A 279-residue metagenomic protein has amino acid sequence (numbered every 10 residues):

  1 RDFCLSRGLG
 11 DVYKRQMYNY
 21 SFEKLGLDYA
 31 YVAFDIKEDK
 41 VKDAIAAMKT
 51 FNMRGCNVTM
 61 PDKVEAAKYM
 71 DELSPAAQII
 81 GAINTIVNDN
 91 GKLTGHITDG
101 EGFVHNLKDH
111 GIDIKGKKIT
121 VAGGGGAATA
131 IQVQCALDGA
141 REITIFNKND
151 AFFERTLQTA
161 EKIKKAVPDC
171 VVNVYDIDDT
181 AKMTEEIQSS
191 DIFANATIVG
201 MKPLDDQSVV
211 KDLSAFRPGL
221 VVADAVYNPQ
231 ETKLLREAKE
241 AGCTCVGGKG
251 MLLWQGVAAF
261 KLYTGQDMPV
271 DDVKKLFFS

Functional and structural regions predicted by a protein language model:
D2-Y13: Single conserved hydrophobic/aromatic residue that forms the stacking wall/gate of nucleotide- or nucleobase-binding
S6-R7, I97-G100, G116-L137, N147: Glycine-rich adenosine-cofactor-binding loop
R54, V58-E65, G126, I198-M201 (+1 more regions): Short glycine-rich anion-binding loops that position phosphate/pyrophosphate groups of nucleotides and phosphorylated
A66-K117: Glycine/small-residue-rich loop that forms an oxyanion/phosphate-binding "nest" at active or ligand-binding sites
L137-E142, A241-T244: Conserved S-adenosyl-L-methionine
A140-A166: NAD(P)-binding Rossmann-fold cofactor-contacting core
D169-C245: Rossmann-like adenosine-cofactor binding region
G219-V221, A225-S279: Adenosine-phosphate binding glycine-rich loop
